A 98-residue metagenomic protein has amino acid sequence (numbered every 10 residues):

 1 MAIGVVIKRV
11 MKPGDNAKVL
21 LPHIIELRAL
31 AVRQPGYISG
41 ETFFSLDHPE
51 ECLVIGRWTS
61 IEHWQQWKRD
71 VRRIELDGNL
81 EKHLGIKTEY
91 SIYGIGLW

Functional and structural regions predicted by a protein language model:
A2-V10: Active-site-flanking beta-strand signature of metal-NTP-handling nucleotidyl enzymes and homologous cyclase-like
V10-P22: Short, surface-exposed ligand-recognition loops at beta-strand->loop->(often short) alpha-helix junctions that present
K12-G14, S45-D47, T59-H63, W98: Short coil/turn motifs at secondary-structure junctions
L21-R28, V54-R57, H63: Residue-level detection of beta-strand scaffold positions
R28-L53: Short, glycine- and small/hydrophobic-rich beta-strand elements in well-ordered beta-sheets
V32-I38, R57-S91: An amphipathic, aromatic/His-enriched active-site/gating alpha helix that lines ligand/cofactor pockets
I92-W98: Flexible, low-complexity linkers/stalks enriched in Thr/Pro that connect modular domains
